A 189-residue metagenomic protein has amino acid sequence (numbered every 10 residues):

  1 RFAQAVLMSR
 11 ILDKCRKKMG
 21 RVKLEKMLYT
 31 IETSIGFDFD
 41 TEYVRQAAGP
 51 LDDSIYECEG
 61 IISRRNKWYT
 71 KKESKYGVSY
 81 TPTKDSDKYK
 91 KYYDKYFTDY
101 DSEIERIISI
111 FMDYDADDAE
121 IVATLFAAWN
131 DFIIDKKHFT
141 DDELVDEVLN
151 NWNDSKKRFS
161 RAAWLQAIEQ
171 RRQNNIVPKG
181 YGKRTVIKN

Functional and structural regions predicted by a protein language model:
R1-N189: Domain-edge interaction signal
